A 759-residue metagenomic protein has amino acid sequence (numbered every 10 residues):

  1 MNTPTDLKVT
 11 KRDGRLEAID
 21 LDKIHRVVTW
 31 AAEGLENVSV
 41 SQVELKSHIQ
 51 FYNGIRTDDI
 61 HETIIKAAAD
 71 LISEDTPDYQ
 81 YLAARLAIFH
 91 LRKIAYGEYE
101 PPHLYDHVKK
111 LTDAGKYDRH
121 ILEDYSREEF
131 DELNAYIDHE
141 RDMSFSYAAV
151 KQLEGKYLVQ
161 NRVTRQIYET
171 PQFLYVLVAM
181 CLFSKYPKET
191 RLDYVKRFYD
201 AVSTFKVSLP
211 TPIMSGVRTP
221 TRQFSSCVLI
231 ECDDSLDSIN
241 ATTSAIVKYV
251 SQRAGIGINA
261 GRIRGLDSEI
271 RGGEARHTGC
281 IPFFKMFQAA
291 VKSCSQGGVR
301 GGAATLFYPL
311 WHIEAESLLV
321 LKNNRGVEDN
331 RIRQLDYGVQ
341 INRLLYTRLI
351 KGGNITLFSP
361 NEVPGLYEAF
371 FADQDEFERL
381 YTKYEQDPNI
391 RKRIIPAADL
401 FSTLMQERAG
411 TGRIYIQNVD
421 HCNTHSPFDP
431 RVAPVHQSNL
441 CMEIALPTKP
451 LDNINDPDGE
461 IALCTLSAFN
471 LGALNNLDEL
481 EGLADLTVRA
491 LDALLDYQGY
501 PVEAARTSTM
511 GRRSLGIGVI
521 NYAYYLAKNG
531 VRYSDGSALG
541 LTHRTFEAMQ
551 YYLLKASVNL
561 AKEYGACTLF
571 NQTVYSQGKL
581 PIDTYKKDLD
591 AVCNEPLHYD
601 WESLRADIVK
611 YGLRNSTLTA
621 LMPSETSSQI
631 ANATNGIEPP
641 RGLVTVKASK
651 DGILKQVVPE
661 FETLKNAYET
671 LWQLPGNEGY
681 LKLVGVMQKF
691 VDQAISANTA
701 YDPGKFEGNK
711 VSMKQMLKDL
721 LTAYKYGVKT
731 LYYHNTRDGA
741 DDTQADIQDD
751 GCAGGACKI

Functional and structural regions predicted by a protein language model:
M1, Q744-I759: Acidic, low-complexity intrinsically disordered tails
M1-T5, V38-V176, M180, D193-Y199: Core nucleic-acid recognition elements
K46-S47, I65-A67, L82-F89, A201 (+13 more regions): A glycine-rich phosphate-binding loop feature that marks nucleotide/adenosyl-phosphate handling sites
Y79-T112, K151, I341, C422-D452 (+5 more regions): Terminal amphipathic helices with adjacent charged low-complexity linkers/tails
S126-Q152, H436, M442-T448, L491 (+5 more regions): Catalytic alpha/beta core of large soluble enzyme barrels
V159, Q166, F173-R191, V195 (+9 more regions): Function-dense linear segments that define catalytic or interfacial modules in macromolecule-processing proteins
A201, A484-R506, M510, R532-S624 (+1 more regions): Internal maturation/activation junctions in enzymes
V320, D329, R333-T411, V419: Polar, glycine-rich mid-to-C-terminal structural blocks that act as macromolecule-binding/assembly scaffolds
